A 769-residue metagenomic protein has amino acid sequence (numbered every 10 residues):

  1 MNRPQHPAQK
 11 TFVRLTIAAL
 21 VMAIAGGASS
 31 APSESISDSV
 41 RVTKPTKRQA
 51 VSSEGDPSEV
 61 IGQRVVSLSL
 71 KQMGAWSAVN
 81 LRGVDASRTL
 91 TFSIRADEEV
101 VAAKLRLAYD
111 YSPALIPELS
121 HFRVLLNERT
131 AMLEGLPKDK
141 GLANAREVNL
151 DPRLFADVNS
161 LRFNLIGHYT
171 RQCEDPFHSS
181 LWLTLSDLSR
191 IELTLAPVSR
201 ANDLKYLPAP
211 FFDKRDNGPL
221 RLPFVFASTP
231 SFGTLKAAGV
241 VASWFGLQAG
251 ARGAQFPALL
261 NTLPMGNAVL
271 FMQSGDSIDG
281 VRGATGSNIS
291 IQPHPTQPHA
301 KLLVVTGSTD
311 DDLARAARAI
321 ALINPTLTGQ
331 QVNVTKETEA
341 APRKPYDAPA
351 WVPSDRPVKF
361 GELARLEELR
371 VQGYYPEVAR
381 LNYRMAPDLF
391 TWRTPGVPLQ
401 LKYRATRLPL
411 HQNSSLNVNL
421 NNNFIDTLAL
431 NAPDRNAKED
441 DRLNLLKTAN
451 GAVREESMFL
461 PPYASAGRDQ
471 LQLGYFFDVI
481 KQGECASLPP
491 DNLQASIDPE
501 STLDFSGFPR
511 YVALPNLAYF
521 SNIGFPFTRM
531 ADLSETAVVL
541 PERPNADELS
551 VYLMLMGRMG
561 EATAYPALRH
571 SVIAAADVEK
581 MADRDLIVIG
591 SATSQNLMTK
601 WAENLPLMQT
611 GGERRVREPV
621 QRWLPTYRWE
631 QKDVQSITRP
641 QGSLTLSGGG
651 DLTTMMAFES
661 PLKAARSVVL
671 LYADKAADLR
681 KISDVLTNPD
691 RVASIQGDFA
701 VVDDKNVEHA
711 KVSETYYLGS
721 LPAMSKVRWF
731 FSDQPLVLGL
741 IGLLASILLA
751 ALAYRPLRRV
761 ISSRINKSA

Functional and structural regions predicted by a protein language model:
N2-P4, E34-A769: Solvent-exposed alpha-helical segments and adjacent loops that form catalytic or protein-interaction surfaces
R3-T16: Bacterial N-terminal signal peptides that target proteins for export
L15-I24: Bacterial N-terminal signal peptides
L20, P32-S33: Residues at secondary-structure transition points
A25-S29: N-terminal signal peptide c-region/cleavage motif recognized by signal peptidases
